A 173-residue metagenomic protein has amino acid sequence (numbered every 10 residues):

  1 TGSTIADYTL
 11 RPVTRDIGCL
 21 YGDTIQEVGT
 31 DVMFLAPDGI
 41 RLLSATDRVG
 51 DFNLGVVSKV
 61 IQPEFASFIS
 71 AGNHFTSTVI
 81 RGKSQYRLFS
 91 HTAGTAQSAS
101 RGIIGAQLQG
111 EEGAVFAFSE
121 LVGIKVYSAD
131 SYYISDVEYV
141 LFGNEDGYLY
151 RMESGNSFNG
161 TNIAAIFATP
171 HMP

Functional and structural regions predicted by a protein language model:
T1-T14: Surface-exposed extracellular loop regions of Gram-negative outer-membrane beta-barrel proteins
D16-G22, E27-D31, P37-P173: Beta-sheet repeat architectures centered on beta-propellers
